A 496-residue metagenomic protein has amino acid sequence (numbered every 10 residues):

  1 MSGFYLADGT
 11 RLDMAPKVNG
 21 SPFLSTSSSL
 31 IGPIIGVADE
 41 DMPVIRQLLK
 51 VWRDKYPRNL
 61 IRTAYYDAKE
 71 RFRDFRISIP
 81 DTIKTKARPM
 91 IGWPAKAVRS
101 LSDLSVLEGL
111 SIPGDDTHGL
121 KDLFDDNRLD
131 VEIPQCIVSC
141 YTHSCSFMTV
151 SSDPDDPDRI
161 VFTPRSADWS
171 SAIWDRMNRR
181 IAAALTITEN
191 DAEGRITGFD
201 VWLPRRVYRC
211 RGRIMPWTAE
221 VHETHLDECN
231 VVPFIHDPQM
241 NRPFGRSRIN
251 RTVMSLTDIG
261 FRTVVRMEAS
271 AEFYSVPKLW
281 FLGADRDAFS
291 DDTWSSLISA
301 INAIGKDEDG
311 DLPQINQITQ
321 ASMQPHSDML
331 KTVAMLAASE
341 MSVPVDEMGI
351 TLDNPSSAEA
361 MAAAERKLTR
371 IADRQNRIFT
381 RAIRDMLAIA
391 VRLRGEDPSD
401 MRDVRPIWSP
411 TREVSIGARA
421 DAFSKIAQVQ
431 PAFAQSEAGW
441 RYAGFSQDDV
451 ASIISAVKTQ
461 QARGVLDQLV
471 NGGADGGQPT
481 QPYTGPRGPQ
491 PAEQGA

Functional and structural regions predicted by a protein language model:
M1-P164, N471, D475, P479-A496: Extended, helix-rich architectural segments
T142, F147-R246: Extended, regular secondary-structure scaffolds
T218-A363, V404, W408-P410: Extended, charged amphipathic alpha-helical segments
A337, I383, A438-W440: Hydrophobic, well-ordered secondary-structure elements that form the walls of internal hydrophobic environments
V345-I350, P398-V404, F445-A456: Short, surface-exposed acidic
A364-I378: Glycine-rich and small/hydrophobic secondary-structure elements
R381, R394-V429: Extended amphipathic alpha-helical segments with heptad-repeat/coiled-coil character used for oligomerization, fusion
F423-A496: Activation/maturation switch segments at domain boundaries
